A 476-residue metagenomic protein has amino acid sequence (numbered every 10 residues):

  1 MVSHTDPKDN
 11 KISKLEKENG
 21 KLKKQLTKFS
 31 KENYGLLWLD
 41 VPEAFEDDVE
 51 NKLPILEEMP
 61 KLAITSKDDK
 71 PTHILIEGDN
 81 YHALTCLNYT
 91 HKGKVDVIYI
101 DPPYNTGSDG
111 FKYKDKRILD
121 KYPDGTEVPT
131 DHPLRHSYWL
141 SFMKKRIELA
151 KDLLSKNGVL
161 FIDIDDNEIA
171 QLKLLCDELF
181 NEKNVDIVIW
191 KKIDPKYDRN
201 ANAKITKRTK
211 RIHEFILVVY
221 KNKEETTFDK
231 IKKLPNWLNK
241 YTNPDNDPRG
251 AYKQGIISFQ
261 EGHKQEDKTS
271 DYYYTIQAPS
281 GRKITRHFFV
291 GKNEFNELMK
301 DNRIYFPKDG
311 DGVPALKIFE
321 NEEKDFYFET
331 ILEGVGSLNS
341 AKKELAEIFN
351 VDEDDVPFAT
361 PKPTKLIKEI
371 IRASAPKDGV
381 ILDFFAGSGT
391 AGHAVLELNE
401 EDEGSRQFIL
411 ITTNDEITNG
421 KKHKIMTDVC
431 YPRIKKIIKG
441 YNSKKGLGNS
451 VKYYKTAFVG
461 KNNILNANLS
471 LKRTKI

Functional and structural regions predicted by a protein language model:
M1-Y99, Y104-K145: DnaQ-like (DEDDh/DEDDy) 3′-5′ exonuclease domain used for proofreading and 3′-end trimming on nucleic acids
W38-F45, L140, N167-I169, N181 (+1 more regions): Conserved S-adenosyl-L-methionine
I64-C86, K342-D378, E397: Glycine-rich adenosyl-nucleotide cofactor-binding module
S66, T90-V159, N167, H213 (+2 more regions): SAM-dependent methyltransferase catalytic-core segment centered on the flexible catalytic loop and adjoining short
H91, I205, L234-V351, K362-D378 (+1 more regions): Segments forming glycine/polar-rich beta-alpha architectures that bind adenosine-containing cofactors
D120-D131, L410-T456, K461-N462: Conserved phosphoryl-transfer catalytic core
L134-I189, M426-I438: Conserved Class I SAM-dependent methyltransferase catalytic core
K196-F259, V451, G460-T474: Flexible, glycine-/basic-rich loop-and-beta segments that form/coincide with the SAM-dependent methyltransferase
